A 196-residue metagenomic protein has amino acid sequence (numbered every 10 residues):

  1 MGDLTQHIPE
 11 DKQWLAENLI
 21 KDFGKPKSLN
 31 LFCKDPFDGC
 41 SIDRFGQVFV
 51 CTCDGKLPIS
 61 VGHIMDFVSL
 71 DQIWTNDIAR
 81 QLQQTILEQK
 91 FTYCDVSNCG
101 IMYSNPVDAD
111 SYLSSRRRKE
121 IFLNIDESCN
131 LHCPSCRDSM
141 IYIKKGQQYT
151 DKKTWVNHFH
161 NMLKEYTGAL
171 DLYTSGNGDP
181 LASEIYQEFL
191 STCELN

Functional and structural regions predicted by a protein language model:
G2-D108: Accessory C-terminal segments flanking Radical SAM cores
P58-V61, I101-N196: Conserved alpha-helical substructure of the radical SAM core
